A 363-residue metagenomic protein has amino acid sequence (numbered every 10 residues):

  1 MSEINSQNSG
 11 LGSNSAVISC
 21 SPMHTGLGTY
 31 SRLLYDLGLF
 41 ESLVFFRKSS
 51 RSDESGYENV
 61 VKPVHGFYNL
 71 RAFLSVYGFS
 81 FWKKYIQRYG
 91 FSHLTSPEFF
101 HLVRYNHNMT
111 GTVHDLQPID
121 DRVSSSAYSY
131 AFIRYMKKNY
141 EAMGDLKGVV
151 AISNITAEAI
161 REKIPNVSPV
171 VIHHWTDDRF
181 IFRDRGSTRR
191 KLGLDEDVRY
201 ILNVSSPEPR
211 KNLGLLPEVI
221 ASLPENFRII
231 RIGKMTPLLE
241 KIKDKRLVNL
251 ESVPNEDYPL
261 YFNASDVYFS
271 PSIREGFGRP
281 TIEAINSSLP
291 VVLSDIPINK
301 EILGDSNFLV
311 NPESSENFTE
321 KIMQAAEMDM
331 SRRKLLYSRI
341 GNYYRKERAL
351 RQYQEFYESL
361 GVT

Functional and structural regions predicted by a protein language model:
S2-T363: Carbohydrate transferase catalytic cores enriched for Leloir-type hexosyltransferases
